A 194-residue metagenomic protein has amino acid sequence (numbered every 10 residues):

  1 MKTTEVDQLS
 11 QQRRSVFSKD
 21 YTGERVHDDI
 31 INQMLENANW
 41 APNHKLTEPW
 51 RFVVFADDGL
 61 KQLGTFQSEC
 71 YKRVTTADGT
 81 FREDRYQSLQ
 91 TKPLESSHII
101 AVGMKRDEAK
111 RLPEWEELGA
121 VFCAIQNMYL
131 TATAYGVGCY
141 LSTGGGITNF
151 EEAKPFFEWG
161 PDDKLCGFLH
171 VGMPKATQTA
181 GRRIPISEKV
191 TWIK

Functional and structural regions predicted by a protein language model:
M1-E95, I193-K194: N-terminal amphipathic, basic helical "cap/leader" segment at the start of enzyme domains
M1-Q12, F17, W159, K164-K194: C-terminal helix-cap and adjacent tail motif
A38, I100, R106-A153: Small-aliphatic-rich amphipathic alpha-helix that forms the alpha element of a beta-alpha
E69-Y71, F157-G160: Short, hinge-like loop/turn segments at secondary-structure boundaries
S88-T91, Y129, P155-W159: A generic local secondary-structure boundary/capping motif
E95-A101: A structural motif
